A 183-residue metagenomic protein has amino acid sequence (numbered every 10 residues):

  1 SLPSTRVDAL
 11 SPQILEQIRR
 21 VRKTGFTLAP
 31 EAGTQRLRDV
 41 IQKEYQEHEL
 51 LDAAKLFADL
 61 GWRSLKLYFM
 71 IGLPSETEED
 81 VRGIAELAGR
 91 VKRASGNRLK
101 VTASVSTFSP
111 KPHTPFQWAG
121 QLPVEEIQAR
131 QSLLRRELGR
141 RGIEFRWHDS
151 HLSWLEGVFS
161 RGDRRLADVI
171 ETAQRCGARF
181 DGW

Functional and structural regions predicted by a protein language model:
S1-T102: Conserved SAM/AdoMet-binding glycine-rich loop
A58, V81-W183: Auxiliary Fe-S-binding modules of radical SAM enzymes
